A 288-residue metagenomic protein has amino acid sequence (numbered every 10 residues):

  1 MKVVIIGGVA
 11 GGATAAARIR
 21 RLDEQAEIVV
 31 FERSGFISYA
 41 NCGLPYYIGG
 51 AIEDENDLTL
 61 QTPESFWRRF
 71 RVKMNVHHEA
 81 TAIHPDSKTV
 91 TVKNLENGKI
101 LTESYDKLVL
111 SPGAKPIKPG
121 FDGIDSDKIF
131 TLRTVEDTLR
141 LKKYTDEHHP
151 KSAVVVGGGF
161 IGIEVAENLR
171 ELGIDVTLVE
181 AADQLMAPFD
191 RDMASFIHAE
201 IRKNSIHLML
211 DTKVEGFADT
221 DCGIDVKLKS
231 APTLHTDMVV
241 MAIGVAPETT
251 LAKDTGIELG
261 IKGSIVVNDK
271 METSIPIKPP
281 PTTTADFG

Functional and structural regions predicted by a protein language model:
M1, A26, K107, D127 (+2 more regions): Nucleotide donor/acceptor-binding cores
M1-N75, A166-F189: Beta1-alpha1 glycine-rich phosphate/pyrophosphate-binding loop at the start of Rossmann-like nucleotide-binding domains
I6, E103-G113, V156, L234-G244: Short hydrophobic core segments
T59, L139, S152-A153, F160-F217: Rossmann-like dinucleotide-binding cores of NAD(P)H-dependent redox enzymes
R69-H84, N204-V214: A conserved beta-strand/loop element that lines the FAD pocket in flavoprotein oxidoreductases
H84-T102, A218-T233: Conserved beta-strand-loop-beta-strand element in the redox core of flavoprotein oxidoreductases
L110-L172, H207, V267-D269: Glycine-rich dinucleotide-binding loop and its adjacent helix/turn
D125-H149, C222-K227, T233-G288: FAD-site-proximal beta/loop scaffold in flavoenzymes
